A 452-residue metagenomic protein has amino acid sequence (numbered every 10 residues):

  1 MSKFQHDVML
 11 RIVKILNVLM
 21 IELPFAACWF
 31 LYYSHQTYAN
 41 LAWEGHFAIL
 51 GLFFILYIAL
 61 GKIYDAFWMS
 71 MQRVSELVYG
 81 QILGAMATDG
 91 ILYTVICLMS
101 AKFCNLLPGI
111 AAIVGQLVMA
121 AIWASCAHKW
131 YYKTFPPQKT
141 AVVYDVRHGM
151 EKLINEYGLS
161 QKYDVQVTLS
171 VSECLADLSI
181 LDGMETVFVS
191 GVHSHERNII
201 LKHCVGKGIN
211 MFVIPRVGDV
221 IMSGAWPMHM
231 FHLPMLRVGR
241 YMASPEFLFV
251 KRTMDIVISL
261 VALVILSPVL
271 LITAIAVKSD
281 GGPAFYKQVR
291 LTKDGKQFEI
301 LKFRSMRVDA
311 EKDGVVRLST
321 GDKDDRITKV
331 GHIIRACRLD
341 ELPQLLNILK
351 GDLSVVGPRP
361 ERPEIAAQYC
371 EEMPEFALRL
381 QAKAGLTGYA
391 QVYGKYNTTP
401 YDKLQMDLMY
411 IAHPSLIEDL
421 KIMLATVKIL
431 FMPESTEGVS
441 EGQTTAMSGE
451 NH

Functional and structural regions predicted by a protein language model:
M1-P24, S125-V264, E437-H452: N-terminal hydrophobic signal-anchor/signal peptide
M1-Y132, H452: Signature of alpha-helical transmembrane segments in polytopic membrane proteins
Q81-A85, D89, T253-V261, C337: Loop-to-transmembrane-helix entry motif
Q81-A85, P137-K152, P283-M306: Membrane-cytosol interface motif
G218-D219, Y286-R326, L386-Q405: Short, glycine-rich, amphipathic interfacial segments at transmembrane boundaries or analogous
F247-A310, N347, L416, I422-H452: A hydrophobic, helix-centered structural microdomain
T320-K383, I422-L430: A short, structured surface patch at a secondary-structure boundary
E375-H452: C-terminal terminal-structure detector
